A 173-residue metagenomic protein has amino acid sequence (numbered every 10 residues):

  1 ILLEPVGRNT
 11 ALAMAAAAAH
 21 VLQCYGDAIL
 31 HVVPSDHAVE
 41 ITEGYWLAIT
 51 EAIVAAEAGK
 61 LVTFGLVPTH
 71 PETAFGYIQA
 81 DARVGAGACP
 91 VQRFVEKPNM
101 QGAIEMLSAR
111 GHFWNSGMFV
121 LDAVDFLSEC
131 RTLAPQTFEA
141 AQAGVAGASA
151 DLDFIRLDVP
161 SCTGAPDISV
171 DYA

Functional and structural regions predicted by a protein language model:
I1-V84, L121, L127-A134: Conserved beta-loop-beta/alpha segment of the NTase-like Rossmann-fold superfamily that binds/positions NTPs
F75-A173: Catalytic core of tubulin tyrosine ligase-like
